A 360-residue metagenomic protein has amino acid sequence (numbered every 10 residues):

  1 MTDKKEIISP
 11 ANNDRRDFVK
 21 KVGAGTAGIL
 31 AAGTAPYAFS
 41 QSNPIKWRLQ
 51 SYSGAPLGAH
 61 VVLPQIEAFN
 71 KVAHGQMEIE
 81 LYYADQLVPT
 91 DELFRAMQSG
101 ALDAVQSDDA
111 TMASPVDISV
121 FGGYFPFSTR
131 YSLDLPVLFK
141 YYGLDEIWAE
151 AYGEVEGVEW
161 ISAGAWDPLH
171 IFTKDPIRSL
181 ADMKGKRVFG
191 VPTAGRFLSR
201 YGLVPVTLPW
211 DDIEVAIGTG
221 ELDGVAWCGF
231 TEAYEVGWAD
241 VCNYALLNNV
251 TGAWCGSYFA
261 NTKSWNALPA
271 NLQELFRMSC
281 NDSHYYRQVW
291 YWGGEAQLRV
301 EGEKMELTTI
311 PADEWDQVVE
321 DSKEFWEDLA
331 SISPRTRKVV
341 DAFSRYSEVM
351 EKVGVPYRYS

Functional and structural regions predicted by a protein language model:
M1-S9: N-terminal secretory signal peptides that target proteins for export/translocation
P10-N13, D17-L135, E146, E150-S360: N-terminal secretory/targeting leader peptides
